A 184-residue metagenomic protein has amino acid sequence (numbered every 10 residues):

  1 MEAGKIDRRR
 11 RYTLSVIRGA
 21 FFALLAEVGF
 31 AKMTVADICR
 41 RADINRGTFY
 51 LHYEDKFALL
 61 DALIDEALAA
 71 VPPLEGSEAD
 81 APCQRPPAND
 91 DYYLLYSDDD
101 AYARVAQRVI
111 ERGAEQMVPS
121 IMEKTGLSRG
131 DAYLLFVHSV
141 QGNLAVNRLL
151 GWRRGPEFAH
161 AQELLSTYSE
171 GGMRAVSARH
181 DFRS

Functional and structural regions predicted by a protein language model:
M1-A3, R46, P73-Y93, A101 (+1 more regions): Primarily secretory-pathway and cell-envelope proteins
M1-V28, D37: Basic, helix-initiating cap at the start of DNA-binding domains
R10, F136, F158-A161: Short amphipathic alpha-helix in the helical subdomain of ABC transporter nucleotide-binding domains
S15-A23, E27, R41, A58-A81 (+2 more regions): Alpha-helical structural segments
L24-F57: Helix-turn-helix
L74-E75, Y93-Y96, I121-K124, L150-R154 (+2 more regions): Secondary-structure edge/capping motif, primarily at the C-terminal ends of alpha-helices and the immediately following
A79-R85, A101-G126, G130-A145, S166-E170 (+1 more regions): Amphipathic alpha-helical packing segments from all-alpha helical-bundle domains
P119, W152-S184: C-terminal peripheral helix-coil segments that are non-catalytic and often amphipathic
